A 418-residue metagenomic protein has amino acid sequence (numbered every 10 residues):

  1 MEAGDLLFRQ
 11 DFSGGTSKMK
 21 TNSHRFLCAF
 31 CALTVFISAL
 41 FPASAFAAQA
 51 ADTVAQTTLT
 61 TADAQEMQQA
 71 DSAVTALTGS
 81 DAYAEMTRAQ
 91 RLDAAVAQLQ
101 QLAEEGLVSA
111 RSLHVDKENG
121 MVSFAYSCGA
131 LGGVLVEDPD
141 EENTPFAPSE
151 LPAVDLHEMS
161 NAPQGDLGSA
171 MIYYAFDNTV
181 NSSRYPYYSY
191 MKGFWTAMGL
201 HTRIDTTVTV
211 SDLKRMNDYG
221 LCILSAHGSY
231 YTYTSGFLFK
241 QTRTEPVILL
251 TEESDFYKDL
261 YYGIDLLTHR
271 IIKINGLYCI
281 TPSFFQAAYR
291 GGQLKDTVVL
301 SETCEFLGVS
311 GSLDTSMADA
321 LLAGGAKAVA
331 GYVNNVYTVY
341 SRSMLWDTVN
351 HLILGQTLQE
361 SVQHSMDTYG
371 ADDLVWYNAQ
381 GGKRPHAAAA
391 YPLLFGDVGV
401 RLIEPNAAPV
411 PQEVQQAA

Functional and structural regions predicted by a protein language model:
A3-K18: Short, Lys/Arg-enriched N-terminal segments with co-localized hydrophobic residues within the first ~10-30 amino acids
F30-A39: Bacterial N-terminal signal peptides
A39-T53: Sec-dependent signal peptide cleavage junction
Q49-D166, A407-A418: N-terminal propeptides/leader regions of secreted preproproteins that are proteolytically removed before maturation
L59, D63, Q68-T78, F146-D259 (+1 more regions): A domain-level signal for caspase-like cysteine endopeptidase catalytic cores and their zymogen-processing architecture
A170-Y174, L221-S225, T297-E302, A328-Y332: Structural recognition of the beta-strand scaffold that forms the well-ordered cores of secreted hydrolase catalytic
Y231-K327: Cysteine protease catalytic core and zymogen-processing segment of caspase-like enzymes
V298-Q415: Active-site-proximal C-terminal subdomain of hydrolase catalytic domains
